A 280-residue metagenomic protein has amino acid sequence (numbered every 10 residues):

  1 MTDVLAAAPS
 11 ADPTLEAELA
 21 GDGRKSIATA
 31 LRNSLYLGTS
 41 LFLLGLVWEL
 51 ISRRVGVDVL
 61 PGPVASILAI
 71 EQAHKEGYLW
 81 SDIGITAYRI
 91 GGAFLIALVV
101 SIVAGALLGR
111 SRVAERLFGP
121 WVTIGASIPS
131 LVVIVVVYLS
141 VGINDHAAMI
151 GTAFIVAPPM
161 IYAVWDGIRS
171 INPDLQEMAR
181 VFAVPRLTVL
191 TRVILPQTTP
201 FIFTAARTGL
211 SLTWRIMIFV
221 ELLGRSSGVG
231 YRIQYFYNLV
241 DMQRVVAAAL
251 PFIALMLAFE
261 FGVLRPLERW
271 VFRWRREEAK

Functional and structural regions predicted by a protein language model:
M1-S40, F261-K280: Transmembrane alpha-helical segments of polytopic membrane transport and secretion proteins
D22-A28, I51-L95: Periplasmic/extracellular loop-to-transmembrane helix junction in inner-membrane transport proteins
P61-E71, K75, W214, G224-Y237: Short hydrophobic, aromatic-rich alpha-helical segments embedded in or entering the lipid bilayer of multi-pass
A93-V122: Transmembrane-helix boundary motif in ABC transporter permease subunits
T123-P159, A163-G167: Generic hydrophobic transmembrane alpha-helix motif, especially the helices
I150-F154, R186-V220, Q243, A247 (+1 more regions): Transmembrane alpha-helices
A163-A206, V229, I233: Short cytoplasmic-facing helical segments at TM-TM junctions of multi-pass membrane proteins
V229-L267: Hydrophobic alpha-helical transmembrane segments of polytopic membrane proteins
